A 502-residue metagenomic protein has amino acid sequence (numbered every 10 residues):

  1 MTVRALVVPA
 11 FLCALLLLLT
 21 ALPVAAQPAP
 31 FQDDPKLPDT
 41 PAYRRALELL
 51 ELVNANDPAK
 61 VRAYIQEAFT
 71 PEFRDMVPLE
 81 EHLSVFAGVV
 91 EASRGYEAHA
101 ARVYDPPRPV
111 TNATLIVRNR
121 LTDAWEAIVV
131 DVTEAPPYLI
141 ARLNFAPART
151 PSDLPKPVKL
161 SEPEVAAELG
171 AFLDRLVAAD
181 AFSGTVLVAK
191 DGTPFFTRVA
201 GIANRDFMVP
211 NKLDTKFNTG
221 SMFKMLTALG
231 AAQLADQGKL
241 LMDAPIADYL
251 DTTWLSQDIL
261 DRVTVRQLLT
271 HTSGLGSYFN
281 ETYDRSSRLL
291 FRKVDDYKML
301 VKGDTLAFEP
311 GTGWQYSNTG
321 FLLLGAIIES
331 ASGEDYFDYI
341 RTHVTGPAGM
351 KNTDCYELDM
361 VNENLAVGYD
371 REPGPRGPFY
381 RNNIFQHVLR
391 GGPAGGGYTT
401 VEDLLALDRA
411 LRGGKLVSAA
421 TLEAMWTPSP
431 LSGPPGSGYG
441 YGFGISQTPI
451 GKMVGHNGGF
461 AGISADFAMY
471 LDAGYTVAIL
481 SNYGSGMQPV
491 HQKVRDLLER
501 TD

Functional and structural regions predicted by a protein language model:
P9-A21: Bacterial N-terminal signal peptides
Q27-A59, T150-A167: Short, low-complexity N-terminal intrinsically disordered segments enriched in polar/charged residues
L47, A55, A59-V110: Short solvent-exposed beta->alpha transition segments
T70, A178-T185, F207-L268, F308-S317 (+2 more regions): Short active-site loop at a secondary-structure junction that contains or immediately precedes the catalytic residue(s)
D105-P157: Exposed beta-sheet edge and beta->alpha loop/turn motif
P106-T122, G391, S429-L471, A478-S481: Short, Gly/Ser/Thr-enriched beta-strand-loop segments that form substrate-interacting elements of hydrolase/peptidase
S161-T219, K239, G303, G451: Short, conserved catalytic-motif segment at the N-terminal edge
A200, N204, Q257-G459: Short, surface-exposed loop or secondary-structure junction motifs that flank catalytic or metal-binding residues
